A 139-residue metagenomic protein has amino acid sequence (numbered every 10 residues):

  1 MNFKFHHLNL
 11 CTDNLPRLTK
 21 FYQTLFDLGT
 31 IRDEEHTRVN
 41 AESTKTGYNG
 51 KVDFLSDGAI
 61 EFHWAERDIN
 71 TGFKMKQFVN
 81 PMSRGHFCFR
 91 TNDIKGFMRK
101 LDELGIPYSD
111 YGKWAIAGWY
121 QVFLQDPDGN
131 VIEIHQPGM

Functional and structural regions predicted by a protein language model:
M1, L10, F89, M98-M139: Vicinal oxygen chelate
K4-D13, V52-S56, K74-K100, Y120-Q125: Vicinal oxygen chelate
C11-I60: Core segments of cupin and vicinal oxygen chelate
L18-F21, F97-L101: Hydrophobic side chains in well-ordered alpha-helices
R38-E42, N70-M75, D110: A short, acidic/glycine-rich surface segment
F62-E66: A short acidic-to-branched-hydrophobic micro-motif
